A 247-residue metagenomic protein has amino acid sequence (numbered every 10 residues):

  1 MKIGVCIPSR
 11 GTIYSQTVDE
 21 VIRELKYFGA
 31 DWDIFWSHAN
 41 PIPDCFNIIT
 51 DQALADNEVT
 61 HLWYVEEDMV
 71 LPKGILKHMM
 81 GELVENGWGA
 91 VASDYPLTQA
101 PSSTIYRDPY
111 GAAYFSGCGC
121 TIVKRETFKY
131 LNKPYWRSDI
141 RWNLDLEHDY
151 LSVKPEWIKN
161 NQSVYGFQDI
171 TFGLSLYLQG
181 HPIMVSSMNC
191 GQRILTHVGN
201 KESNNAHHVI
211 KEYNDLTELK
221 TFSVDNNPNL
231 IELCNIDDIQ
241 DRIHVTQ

Functional and structural regions predicted by a protein language model:
M1-W36: N-proximal low-complexity "stem/linker" segments adjacent to membrane-targeting elements
N40-C45, Y165-G166: A short, glycine-/small-residue-rich helix N-cap motif at loop->alpha-helix starts within glycosyltransferase
N47-H61: Active-site nucleotide-sugar/metal-binding loop of Leloir-type enzymes
E58-V59, N86-W88, H181: Short, high-confidence coil segments that cap the C-terminus of an alpha-helix and link into the following beta-strand
V59-V70: Short beta-strand-to-loop acidic/aromatic patch adjacent to the donor-nucleotide binding site
P72-S152: Conserved catalytic core of nucleotide-sugar-dependent glycosyltransferases
W136-Q247: C-terminal catalytic/acceptor-binding lobe
